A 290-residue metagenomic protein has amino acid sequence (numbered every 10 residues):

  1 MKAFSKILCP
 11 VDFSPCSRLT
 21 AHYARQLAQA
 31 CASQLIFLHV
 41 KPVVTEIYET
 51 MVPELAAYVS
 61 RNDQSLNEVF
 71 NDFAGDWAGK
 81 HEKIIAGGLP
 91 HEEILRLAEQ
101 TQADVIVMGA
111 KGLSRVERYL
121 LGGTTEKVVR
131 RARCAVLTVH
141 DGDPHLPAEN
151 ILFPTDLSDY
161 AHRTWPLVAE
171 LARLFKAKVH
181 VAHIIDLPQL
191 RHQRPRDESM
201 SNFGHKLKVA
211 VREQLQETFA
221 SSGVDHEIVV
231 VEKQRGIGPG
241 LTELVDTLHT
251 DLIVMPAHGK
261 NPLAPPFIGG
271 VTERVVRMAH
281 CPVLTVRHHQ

Functional and structural regions predicted by a protein language model:
M1-E54, N150-S201, A220-V224, M278 (+1 more regions): Small/aliphatic-rich secondary-structure junction motif
M1-K2, Y23, P53-A57, D72-I106 (+3 more regions): Structural beta-alpha unit
A3, Q26, A30, L95-P144 (+1 more regions): Gly/Ser-rich helix-loop-strand patches that form or flank binding pockets for ribonucleotide-derived cofactors
R25, N71, E126, A169 (+3 more regions): Active-site phosphate/pyrophosphate- and oxyanion-stabilizing loops and adjacent acidic/basic residues in soluble
I36-L38, E82-A86, L137, H180-A182 (+2 more regions): General small-molecule cofactor/ligand-binding pocket signal
E54-E68, S199-V211: A short acidic, glycine-rich active-site loop that binds or catalyzes chemistry on phosphate/adenosine moieties
S65, I85-L89, D143, I185 (+3 more regions): Short beta->alpha linker loops
